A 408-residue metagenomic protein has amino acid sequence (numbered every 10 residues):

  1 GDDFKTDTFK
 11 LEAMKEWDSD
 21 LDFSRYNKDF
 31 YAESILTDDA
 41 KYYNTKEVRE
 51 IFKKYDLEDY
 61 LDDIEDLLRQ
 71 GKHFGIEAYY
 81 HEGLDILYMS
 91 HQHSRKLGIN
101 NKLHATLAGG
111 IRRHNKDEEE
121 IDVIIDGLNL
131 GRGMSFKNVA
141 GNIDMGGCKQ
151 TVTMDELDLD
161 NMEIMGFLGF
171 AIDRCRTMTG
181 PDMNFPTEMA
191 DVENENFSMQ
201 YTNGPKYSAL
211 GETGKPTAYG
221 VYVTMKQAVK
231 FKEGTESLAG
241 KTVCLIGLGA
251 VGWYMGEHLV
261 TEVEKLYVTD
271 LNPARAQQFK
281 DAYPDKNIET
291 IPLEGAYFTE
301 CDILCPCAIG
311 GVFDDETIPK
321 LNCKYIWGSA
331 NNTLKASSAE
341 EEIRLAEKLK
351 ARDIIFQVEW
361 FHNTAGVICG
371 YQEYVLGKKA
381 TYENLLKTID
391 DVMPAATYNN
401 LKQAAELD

Functional and structural regions predicted by a protein language model:
G1-E47, K324-D408: Adenosine-phosphate binding glycine-rich loop
G1-Y207: N-terminal ligand-binding/catalytic initiation module
G127-L130, V221-V229, V367-Q372: Buried hydrophobic packing segments
N138-M145, T177-M183, E233-T242, I291 (+1 more regions): Flexible, glycine/charged-enriched surface loops at secondary-structure junctions
C175-T177, T213-G220, W360-Q372: Short alpha-helices
E212-C301: Glycine-rich phosphate/diphosphate-binding loop of Rossmann-like nucleotide-binding domains
P273-Q357, F361: Rossmann-like adenosine-cofactor binding region
